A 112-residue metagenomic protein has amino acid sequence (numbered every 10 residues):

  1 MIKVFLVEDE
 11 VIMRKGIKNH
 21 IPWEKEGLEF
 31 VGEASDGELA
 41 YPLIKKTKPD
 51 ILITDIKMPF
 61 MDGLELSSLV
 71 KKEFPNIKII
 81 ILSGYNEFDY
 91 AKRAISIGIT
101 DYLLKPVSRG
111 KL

Functional and structural regions predicted by a protein language model:
M1-K3: Non-catalytic signal-transmission and effector/linker regions of two-component phosphorelay proteins
F5, E29-G32, D101: Structural signal for short hydrophobic segments within the conserved structured cores of catalytic domains across
E8: Conserved acidic carboxylate
V11-G32, K46: Two-component/phosphorelay signaling modules centered on CheY-like receiver
Y41-L112: CheY-like receiver
